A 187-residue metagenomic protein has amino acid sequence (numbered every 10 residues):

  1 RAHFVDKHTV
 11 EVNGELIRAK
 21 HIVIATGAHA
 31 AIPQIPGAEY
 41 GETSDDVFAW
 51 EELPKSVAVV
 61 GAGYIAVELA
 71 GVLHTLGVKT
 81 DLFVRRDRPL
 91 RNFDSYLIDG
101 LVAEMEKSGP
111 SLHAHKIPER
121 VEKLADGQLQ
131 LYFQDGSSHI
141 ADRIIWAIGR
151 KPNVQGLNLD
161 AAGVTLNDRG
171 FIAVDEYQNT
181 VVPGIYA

Functional and structural regions predicted by a protein language model:
R1, D6, T26, T43-D45 (+3 more regions): Short loop/edge segments at beta-strand edges and connector loops that shape dinucleotide/nucleotide cofactor-binding
R1-H21, L112, R120-Q130: Feature captures the FAD/FMN-dependent oxidoreductase FAD-binding
A2, L16-G27, V59-V60, T80 (+2 more regions): Short hydrophobic core segments
D6, D126, D135, N167-R169 (+1 more regions): Acidic/polar residues in short coil/turn loops that connect beta-strands within repeat-based beta-sheet scaffolds
D6-P33, S44, A49: Glycine-rich active-site/cofactor-binding loop and its immediate structural neighborhood
E39-L53, H139-A187: FAD-site-proximal beta/loop scaffold in flavoenzymes
F48-A49, P54-A58, Y64-D135: Rossmann-like dinucleotide-binding cores of NAD(P)H-dependent redox enzymes
